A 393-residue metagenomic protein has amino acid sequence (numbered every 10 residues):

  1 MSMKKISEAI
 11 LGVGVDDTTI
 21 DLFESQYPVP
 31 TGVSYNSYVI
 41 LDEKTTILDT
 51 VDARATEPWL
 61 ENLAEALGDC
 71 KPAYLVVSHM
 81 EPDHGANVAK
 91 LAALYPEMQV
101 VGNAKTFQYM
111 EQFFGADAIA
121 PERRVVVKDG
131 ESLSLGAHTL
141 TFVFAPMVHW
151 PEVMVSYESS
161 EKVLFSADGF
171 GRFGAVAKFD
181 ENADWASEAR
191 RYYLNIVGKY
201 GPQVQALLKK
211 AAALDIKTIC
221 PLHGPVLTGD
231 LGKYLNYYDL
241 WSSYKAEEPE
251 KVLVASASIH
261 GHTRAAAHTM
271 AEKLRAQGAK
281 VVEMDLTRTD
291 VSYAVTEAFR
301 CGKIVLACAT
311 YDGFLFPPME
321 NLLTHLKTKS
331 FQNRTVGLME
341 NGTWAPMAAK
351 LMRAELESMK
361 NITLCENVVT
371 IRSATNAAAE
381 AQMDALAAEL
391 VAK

Functional and structural regions predicted by a protein language model:
K4-E65, V155-E158, K162-F165, T263: Conserved beta-strand hairpin/beta-sheet module of binuclear metal-dependent hydrolase folds, prominently
K4-E8, V101-V153, Y200-A206: Metallo-beta-lactamase
E43, R54-V101: Active-site metal-binding motif and surrounding structural segment of the metallo-beta-lactamase
L48-T50, K71-M80, Q99-N103, L164-D168 (+1 more regions): Active-site neighborhood of phospho(di)ester-bond hydrolases with catalytic His/Asp-centered motifs
N87, D290-A294: Short acidic active-site motifs
V176-D180, D184-I219, H223-V226, T269-M284 (+1 more regions): FMN-binding flavodoxin-like domain, especially the glycine-rich phosphate-binding loop
C220-E248: Short N-terminal or domain-adjacent regulatory/targeting segments
A255-Q277: Short, charged N-terminal beta->alpha structural module
